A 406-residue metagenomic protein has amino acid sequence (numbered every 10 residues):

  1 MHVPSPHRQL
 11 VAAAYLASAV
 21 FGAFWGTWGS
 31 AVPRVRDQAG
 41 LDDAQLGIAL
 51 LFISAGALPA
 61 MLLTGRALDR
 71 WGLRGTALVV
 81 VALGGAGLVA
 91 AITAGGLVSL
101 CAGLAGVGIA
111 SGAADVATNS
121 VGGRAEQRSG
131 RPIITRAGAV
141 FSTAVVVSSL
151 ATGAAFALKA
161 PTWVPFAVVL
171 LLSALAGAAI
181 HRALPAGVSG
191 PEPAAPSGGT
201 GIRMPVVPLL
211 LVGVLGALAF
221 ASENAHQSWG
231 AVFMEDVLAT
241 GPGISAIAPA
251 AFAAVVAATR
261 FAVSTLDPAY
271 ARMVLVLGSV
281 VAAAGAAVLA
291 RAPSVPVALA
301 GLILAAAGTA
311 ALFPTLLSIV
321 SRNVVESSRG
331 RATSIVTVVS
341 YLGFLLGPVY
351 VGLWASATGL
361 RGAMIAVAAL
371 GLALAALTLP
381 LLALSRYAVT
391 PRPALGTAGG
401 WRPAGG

Functional and structural regions predicted by a protein language model:
S30-A44, S228-I244: Short amphipathic helix-loop junctions that connect adjacent transmembrane helices in Major Facilitator Superfamily/SLC
V35-R36, A67-L68, A154-K159, M234-E235 (+2 more regions): Interfacial helix-cap and linker-helix signal at transmembrane-aqueous boundaries of multi-pass secondary transporters
G40, G72, T93-V98, A239 (+1 more regions): Helix-breaking motifs and short loop linkers at transmembrane-helix boundaries and internal kinks in secondary membrane
P59-A94: Conserved MFS/SLC helix-loop-helix module at the cytosolic interface between two early adjacent transmembrane helices
P59-L73, F156, T259-A271, A355-S356: Helix-to-loop junctions at the C-terminal end of transmembrane segments in multipass secondary transporters
R74-A77, R272-V276: Primarily marks hydrophobic transmembrane alpha-helices of the MFS/SLC 12-helix fold
A113-Q127, A311-V324: Intracellular juxtamembrane helix-capping segments at the cytosolic ends of symmetry-related transmembrane helices
A137-P185: Helix-loop-helix hairpin linking two adjacent transmembrane segments in secondary transporters
